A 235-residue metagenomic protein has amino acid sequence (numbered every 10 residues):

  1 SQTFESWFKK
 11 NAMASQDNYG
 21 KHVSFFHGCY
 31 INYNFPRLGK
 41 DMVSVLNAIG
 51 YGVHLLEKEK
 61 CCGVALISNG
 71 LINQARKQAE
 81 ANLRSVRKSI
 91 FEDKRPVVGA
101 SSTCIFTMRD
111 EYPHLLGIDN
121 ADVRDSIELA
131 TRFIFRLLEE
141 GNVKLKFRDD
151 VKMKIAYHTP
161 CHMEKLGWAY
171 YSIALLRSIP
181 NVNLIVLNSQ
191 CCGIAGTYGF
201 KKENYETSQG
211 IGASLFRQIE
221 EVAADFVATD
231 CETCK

Functional and structural regions predicted by a protein language model:
S1-K235: Iron-sulfur cluster-binding electron-transfer modules in prokaryotic oxidoreductases
